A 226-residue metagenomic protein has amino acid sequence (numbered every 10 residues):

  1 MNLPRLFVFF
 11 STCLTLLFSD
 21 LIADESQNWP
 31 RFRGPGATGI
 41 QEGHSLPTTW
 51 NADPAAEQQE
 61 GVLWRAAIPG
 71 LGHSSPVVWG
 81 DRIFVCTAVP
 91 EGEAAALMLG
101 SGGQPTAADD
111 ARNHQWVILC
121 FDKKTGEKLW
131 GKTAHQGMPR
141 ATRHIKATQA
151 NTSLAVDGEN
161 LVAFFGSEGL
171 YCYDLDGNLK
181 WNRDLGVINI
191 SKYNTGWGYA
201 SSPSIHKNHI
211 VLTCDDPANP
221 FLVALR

Functional and structural regions predicted by a protein language model:
M1-R5: N-terminal secretory signal peptides that target proteins for export/translocation
F7-S19: Bacterial N-terminal signal peptides
D20-R226: Noncatalytic, solvent-exposed loop/strand surfaces of beta-propeller-type extracellular/periplasmic domains
